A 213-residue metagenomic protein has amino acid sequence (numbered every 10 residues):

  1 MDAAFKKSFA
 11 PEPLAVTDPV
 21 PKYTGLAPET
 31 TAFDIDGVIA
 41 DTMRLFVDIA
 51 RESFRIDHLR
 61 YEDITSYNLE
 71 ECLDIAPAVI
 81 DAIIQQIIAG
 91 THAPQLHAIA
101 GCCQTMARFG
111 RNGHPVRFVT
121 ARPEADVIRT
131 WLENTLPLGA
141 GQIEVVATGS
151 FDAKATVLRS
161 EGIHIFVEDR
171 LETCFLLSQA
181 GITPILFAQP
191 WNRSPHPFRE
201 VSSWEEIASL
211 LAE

Functional and structural regions predicted by a protein language model:
A3, S8-P11, V16-V20, A155 (+2 more regions): Asp-based, Mg2+/Mn2+-dependent phosphohydrolase catalytic module
K6-I84: Active-site neighborhood of HAD-like aspartate-dependent phosphohydrolases
A40-T42, V47-D48, A125-I128, A155 (+2 more regions): Short catalytic/ligand-binding loop motif for oxyanion handling, primarily in non-cytosolic enzymes, centered on
I83-T91: Short glycine/proline- and acidic residue-enriched helix-loop micro-motifs that form flexible lids or anion-recognition
T91-A98, C102-L132, A147-T148: Substrate-recognition element of Asp-dependent hydrolases with the DxDx(T/V) motif
G113-H114, I163, I182: Short phosphate-binding/catalytic loops that engage adenosine nucleotides
V119-V167, L171-F175: Substrate-recognition "cap/lid" segment bordering the active-site pocket of phosphatases
